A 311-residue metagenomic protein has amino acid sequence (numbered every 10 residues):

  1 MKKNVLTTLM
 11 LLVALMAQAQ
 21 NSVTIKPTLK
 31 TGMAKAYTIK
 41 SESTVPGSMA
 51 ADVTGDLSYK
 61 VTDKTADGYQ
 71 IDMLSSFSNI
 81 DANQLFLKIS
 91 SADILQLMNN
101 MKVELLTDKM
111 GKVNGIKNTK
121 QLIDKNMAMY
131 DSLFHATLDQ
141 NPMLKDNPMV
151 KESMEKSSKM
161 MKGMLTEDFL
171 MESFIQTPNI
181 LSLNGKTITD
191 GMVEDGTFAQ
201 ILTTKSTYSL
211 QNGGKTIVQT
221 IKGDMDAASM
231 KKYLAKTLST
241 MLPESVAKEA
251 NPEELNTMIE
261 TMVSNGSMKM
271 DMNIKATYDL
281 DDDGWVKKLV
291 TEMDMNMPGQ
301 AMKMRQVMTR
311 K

Functional and structural regions predicted by a protein language model:
M1-I25: Bacterial Sec-dependent N-terminal signal peptides
L11-Q18, T44, A66, S76 (+3 more regions): Residue-level detector of solvent-exposed, low-hydrophobicity positions
Q18, Q121-Q140, W285, E292-M302: An exposure/low-complexity boundary signal
N21-T107, T187-K311: Acidic, serine/threonine-rich low-complexity disordered tracts
Q84-V150: Surface-exposed, polar helix/loop patches in the mature regions of secreted/periplasmic/lumenal proteins that form
D124-L242: Acidic, serine/threonine- and glycine-rich low-complexity intrinsically disordered segments that serve as flexible
